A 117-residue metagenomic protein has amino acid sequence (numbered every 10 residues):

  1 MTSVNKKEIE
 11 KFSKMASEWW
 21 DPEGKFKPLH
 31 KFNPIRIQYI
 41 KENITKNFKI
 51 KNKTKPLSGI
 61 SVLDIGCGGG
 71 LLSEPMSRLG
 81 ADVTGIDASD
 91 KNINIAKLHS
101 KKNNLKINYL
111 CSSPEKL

Functional and structural regions predicted by a protein language model:
M1-F26: N-terminal, positively charged/glycine-rich alpha-helical extensions of SAM-dependent methyltransferases
E8-K11, G69, E74: Short coil-to-beta-strand
K31-S58: Conserved alpha-helix/loop element of class I SAM-dependent methyltransferases that forms part of the SAM/SAH-binding
S58-G66: Conserved class I S-adenosyl-L-methionine
L63, L71-K116: Class I SAM-dependent methyltransferase SAM/SAH-binding core
